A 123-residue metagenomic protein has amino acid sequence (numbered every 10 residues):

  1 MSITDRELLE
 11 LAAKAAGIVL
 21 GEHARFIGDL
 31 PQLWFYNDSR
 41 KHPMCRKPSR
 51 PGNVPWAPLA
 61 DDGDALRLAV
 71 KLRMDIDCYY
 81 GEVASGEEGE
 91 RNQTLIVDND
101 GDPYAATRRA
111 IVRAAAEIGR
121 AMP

Functional and structural regions predicted by a protein language model:
M1-R108, R113-P123: Glycine-rich anion-binding surface patch
